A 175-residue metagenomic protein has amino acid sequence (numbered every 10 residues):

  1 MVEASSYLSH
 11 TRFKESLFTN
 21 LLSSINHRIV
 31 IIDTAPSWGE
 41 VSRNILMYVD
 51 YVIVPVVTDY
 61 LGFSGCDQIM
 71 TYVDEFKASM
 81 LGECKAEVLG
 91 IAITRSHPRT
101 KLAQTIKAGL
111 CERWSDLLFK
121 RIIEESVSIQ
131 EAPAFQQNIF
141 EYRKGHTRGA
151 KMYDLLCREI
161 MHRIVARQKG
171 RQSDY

Functional and structural regions predicted by a protein language model:
M1-W38: Cytosolic-facing regulatory segments adjacent to core modules
S5-S6, S42, P133: Short, flexible helix/strand-to-coil boundary loops that buttress conserved ligand/catalytic motifs in alpha/beta
L8-R12, D59-G62, H146: Flexible, glycine- and charge-enriched loops at secondary-structure boundaries
S16-L17, V73, K77, I164: Conserved NTP-handling cores and scaffolds of large molecular machines
L17, Q68, M152-L155: Charged catalytic carboxylate motif
S24-K120: Conserved catalytic-core segment of NTP-binding enzymes
A78-Y175: C-terminal lobe/tail of nucleotide-utilizing enzymes
